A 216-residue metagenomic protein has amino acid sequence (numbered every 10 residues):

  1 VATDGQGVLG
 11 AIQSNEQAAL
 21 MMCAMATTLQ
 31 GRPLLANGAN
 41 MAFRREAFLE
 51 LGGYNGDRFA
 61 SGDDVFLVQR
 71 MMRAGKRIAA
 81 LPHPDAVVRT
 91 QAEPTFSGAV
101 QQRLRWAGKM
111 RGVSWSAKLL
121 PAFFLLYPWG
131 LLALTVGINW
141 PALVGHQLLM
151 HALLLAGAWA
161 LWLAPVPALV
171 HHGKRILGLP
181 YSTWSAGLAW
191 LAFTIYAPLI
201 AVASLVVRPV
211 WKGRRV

Functional and structural regions predicted by a protein language model:
V1-M22, L49, Y54-A117, R214: Catalytic donor/gating beta->alpha subdomain of glycosyltransferases that bind UDP-sugars
M25-R32: Short, P/G- and charge-enriched loop/turn segments at secondary-structure junctions
R32-L34, L199-I200: Short loop/turn motifs at secondary-structure junctions and domain boundaries
R32-P33, I78-A79, R208: Short secondary-structure boundary/capping segments
L35-L51: Conserved nucleotide-sugar donor-binding and metal-coordinating catalytic region shared by glycosyltransferases
P121-R208: Membrane-embedded multi-pass helical conduit in multi-pass membrane proteins, especially envelope-biosynthetic
V206-V216: Membrane-interface alpha-helices
